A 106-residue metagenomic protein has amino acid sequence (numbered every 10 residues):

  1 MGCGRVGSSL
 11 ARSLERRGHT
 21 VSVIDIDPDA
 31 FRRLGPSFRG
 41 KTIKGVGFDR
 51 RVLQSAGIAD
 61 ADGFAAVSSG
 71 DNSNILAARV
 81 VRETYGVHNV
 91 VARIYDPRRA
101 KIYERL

Functional and structural regions predicted by a protein language model:
M1-L106: Cytosolic regulatory regions of ion transport systems
